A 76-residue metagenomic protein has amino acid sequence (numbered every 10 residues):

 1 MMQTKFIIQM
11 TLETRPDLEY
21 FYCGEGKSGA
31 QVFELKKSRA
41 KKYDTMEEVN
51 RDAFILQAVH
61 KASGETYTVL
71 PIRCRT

Functional and structural regions predicted by a protein language model:
M2-R39: Short aromatic-glycine-(Arg/Gly/Cys) micro-motifs in beta-strand/loop hairpins
R39-T76: Short, mixed-charge low-complexity intrinsically disordered segments
